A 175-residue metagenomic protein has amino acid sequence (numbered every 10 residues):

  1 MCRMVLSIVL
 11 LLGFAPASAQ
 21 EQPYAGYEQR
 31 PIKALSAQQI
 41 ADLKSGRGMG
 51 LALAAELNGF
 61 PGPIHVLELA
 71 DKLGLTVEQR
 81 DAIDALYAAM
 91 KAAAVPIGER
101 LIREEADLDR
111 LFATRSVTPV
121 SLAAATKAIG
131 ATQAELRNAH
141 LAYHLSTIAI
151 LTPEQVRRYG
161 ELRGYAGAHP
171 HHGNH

Functional and structural regions predicted by a protein language model:
M1-L6: Bacterial N-terminal signal peptides that target proteins for export
F14-P16: N-terminal signal peptide c-region/cleavage motif recognized by signal peptidases
Q20-H175: Charge-rich (acidic/polar
